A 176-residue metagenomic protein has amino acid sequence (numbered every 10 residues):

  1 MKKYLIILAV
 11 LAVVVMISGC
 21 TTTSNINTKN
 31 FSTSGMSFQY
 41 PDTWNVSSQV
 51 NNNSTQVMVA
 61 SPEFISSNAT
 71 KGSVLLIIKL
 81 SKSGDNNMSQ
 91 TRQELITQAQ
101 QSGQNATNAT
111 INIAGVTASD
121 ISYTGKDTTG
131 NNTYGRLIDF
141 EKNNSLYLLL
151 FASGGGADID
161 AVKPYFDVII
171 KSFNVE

Functional and structural regions predicted by a protein language model:
L5-S66, A109-T110, D127-T129, N143 (+1 more regions): N-terminal targeting sequences that direct proteins away from the cytosol to non-cytosolic compartments
V50-L149: Conserved polar/disulfide-associated segments of primarily extracytoplasmic proteins
